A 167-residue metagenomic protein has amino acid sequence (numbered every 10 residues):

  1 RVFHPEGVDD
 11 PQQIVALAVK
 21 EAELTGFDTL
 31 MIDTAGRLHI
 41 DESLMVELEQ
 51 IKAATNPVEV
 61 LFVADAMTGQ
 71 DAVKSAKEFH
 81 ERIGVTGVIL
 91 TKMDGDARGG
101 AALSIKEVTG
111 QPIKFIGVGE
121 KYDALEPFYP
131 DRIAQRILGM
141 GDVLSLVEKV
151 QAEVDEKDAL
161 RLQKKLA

Functional and structural regions predicted by a protein language model:
R1-G7, Q13-A16, A101: P-loop NTPase switch/communication element
P5-D9, V63-A66: Short beta->alpha junction loops
V15-V19, E23, F27, H39 (+2 more regions): Conserved phosphate-handling catalytic cores of large alpha/beta enzymes
M31: Active-site beta3 strand of CheY-like receiver
A35-R37: Short glycine-rich anion-binding loops that position phosphate/pyrophosphate groups of nucleotides and phosphorylated
